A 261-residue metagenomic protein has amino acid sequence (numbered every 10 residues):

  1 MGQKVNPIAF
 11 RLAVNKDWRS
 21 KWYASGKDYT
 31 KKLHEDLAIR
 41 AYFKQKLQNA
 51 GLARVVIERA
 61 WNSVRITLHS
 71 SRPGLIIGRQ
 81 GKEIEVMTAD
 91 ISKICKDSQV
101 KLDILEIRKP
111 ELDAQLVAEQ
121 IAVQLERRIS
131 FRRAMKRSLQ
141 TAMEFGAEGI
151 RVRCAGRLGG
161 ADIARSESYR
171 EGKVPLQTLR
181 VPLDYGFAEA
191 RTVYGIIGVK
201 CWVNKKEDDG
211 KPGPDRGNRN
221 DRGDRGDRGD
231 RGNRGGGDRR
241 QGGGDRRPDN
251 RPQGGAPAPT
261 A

Functional and structural regions predicted by a protein language model:
M1-A261: RNA-contacting regions in translation and RNA-metabolism proteins, encompassing KH/S1 modules where present
